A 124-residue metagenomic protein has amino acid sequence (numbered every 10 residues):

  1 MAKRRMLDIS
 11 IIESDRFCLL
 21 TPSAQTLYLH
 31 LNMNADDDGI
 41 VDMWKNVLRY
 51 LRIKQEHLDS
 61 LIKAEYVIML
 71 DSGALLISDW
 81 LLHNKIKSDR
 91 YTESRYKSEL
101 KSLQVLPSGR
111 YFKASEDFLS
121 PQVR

Functional and structural regions predicted by a protein language model:
M1-I11, R16, L51-R124: Winged-helix/helix-turn-helix nucleic-acid-interaction surface
M6-L7, T26, I40: Generic signal for short, ordered secondary-structure residues within or immediately flanking folded domains
F17-S23: Structural motif
S23-L27, M43, H57: Short N-terminal amphipathic alpha-helix/helix-capping patch enriched in small hydrophobics with frequent Ser/Thr
A24-D36: Short amphipathic alpha-helical interface segments
N32, D38-I40, R90, R95: Alpha-helix boundary/interfacial micro-motifs
A35-L51: Short acidic, hydrophobic short linear motifs in intrinsically disordered regions
